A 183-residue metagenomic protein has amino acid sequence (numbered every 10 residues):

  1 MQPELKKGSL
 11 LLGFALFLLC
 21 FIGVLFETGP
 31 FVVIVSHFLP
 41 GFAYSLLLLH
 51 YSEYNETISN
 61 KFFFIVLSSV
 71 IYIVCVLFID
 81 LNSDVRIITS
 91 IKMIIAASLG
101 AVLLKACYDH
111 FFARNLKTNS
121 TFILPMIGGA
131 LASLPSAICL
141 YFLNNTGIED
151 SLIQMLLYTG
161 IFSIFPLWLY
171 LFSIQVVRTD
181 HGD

Functional and structural regions predicted by a protein language model:
M1-D183: Juxtamembrane/disordered regions of integral membrane proteins
